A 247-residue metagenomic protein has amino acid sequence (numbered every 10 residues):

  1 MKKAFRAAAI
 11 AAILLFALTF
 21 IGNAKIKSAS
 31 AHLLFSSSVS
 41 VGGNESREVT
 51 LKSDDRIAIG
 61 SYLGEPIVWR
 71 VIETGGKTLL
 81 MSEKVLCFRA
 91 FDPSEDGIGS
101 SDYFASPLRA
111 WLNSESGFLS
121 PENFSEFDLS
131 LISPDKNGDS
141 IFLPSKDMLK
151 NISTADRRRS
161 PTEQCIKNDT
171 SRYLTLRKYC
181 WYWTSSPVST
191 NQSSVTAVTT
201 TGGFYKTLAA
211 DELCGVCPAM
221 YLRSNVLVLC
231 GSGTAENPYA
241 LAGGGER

Functional and structural regions predicted by a protein language model:
M1-A12: N-terminal Sec-pathway targeting helices
A4-F5, G22, S30: Intrinsic N-terminal pre-sequences and regulatory tails
L14-A24: Hydrophobic alpha-helical membrane-insertion segments, chiefly the h-region of N-terminal signal peptides
K27-R247: Collagenous Gly-X-Y triple-helix signature in extracellular proteins
